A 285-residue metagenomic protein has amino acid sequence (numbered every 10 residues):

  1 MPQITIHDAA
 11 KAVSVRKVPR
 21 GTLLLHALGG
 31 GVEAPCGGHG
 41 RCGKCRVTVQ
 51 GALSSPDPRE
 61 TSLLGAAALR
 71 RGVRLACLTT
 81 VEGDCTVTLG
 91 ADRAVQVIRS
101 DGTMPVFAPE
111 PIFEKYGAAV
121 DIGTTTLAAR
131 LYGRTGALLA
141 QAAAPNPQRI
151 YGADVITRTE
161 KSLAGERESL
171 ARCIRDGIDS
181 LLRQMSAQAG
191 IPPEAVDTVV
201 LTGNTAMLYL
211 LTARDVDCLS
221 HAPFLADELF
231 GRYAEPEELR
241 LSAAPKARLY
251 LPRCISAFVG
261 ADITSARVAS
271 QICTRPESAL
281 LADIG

Functional and structural regions predicted by a protein language model:
I4, L53-A119, L127: Fe-S ferredoxin-like electron-transfer domains and their immediately adjacent linker/connector regions across
V18-G43, Q50-A76: Immediate flanking context of iron-sulfur cluster ligation sites
R99-K115, R248-A279: Conserved phosphate-binding catalytic cores of ATP/NTP-utilizing and phosphoryl-transfer enzymes
E110-Q148, S278-I284: Gly/Thr-rich phosphate-binding beta-strand-loop-beta motif of the actin/hexokinase/Hsp70
T125-A143, T202-L229: Carboxylate/His-rich catalytic cores and anion/metal-binding grooves
P147-Q188: N-terminal phosphate-binding loop and adjacent alpha-helix
D154, V196-D197, L210-S265: Glycine-rich phosphate-binding loop and adjoining helix at the ATP-binding site of ATP-dependent phosphoryl-transfer
P192-N204: Short glycine-rich phosphate-binding loop at a beta-alpha junction
